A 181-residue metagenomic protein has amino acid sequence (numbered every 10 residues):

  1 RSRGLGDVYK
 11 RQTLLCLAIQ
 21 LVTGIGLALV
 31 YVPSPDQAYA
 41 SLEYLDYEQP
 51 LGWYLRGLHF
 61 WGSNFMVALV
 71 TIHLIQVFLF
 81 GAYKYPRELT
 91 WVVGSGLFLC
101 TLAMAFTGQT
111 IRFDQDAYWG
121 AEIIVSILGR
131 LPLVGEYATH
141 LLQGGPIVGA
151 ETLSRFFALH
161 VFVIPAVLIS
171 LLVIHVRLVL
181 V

Functional and structural regions predicted by a protein language model:
R1-Y9: Single conserved hydrophobic/aromatic residue that forms the stacking wall/gate of nucleotide- or nucleobase-binding
K10-L14: N-terminal signal-anchor/first transmembrane alpha helix
L17-Q37: Alpha-helical transmembrane segments of multi-pass membrane proteins
Q20, M104, H160: Divalent metal-coordination and catalytic microenvironments
A28-V32, N64-G81, W91-V92, G96-G144 (+1 more regions): Transmembrane-helix bundle segments that line or gate the permeation/cavity pathway in multi-pass membrane proteins
P35-G52: Perimembrane loop-to-helix junctions flanking transmembrane segments
E48-F65: Interfacial helix-start motif at the membrane-water boundary
R56, F60, G145-A166: Individual transmembrane alpha-helix segments
